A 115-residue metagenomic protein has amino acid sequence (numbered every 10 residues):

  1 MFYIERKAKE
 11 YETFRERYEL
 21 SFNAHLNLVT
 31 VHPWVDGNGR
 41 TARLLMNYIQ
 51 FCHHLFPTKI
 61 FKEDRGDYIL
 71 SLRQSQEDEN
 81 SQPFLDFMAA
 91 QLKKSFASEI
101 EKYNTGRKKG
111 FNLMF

Functional and structural regions predicted by a protein language model:
M1-M114: Phosphate/pyrophosphate-binding active-site loops
